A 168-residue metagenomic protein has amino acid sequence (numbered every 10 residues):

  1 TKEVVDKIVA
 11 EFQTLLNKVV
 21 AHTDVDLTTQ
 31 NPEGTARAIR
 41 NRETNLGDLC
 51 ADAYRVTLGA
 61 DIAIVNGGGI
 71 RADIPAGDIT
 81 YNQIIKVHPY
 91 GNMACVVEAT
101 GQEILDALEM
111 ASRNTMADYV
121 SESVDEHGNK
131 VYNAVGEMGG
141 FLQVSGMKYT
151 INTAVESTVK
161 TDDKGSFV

Functional and structural regions predicted by a protein language model:
T1-D26, K148, T153: Binuclear metal-dependent phosphoesterase catalytic core
E3, A10, E33, R37-N45 (+1 more regions): Generic amphipathic alpha-helical segments used as scaffolds and interaction surfaces in large, multi-domain proteins
L16-E43: Glycine-rich phosphate/diphosphate-binding loops and the adjacent beta-loop-alpha structural elements that coordinate
T44, D48-V168: Feature captures C-terminal
